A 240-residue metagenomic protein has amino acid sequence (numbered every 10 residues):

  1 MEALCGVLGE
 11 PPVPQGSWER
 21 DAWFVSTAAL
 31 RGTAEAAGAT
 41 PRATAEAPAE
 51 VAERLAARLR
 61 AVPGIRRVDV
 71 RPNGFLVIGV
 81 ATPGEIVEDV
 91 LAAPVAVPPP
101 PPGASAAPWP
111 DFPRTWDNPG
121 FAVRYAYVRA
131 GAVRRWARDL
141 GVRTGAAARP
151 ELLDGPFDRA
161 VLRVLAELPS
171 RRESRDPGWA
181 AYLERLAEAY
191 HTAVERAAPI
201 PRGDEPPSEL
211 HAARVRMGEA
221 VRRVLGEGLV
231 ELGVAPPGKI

Functional and structural regions predicted by a protein language model:
M1-I240: Non-catalytic interaction-recognition regions
